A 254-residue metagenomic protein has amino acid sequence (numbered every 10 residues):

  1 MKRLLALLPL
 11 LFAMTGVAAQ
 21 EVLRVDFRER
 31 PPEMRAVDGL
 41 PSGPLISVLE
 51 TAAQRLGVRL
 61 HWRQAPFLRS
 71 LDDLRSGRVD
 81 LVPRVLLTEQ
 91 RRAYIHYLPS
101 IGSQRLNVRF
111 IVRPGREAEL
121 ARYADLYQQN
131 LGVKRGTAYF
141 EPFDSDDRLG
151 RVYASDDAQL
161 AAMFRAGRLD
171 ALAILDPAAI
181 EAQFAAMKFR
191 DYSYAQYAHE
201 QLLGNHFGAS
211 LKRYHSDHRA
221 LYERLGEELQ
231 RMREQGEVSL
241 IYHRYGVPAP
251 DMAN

Functional and structural regions predicted by a protein language model:
Q20-L86, Q90-Y94, V133, Y245: Extracytoplasmic small-molecule ligand-binding "clamshell" domains of the periplasmic binding protein/Venus flytrap
E21-R35, E119-T137, D170, G226 (+1 more regions): Short loop->beta-strand "edge-of-pocket" segments that line small-molecule binding or catalytic clefts across diverse
F27-E29, Q104-R109, A186-G226, A249-N254: Periplasmic-binding protein-like
I46-R55, G115-E117, N130, T137 (+1 more regions): Extended ligand-binding regions for polar small-molecule ligands
W62-L126, G136-T137, Y197-H199: Acidic, polar ligand-binding/catalytic clefts
L68-D80, A158-A178, A185-A186: Short helices/loops that flank or line small-molecule/ion binding pockets
D72, V85-Y94, A171-Q201: A ligand-binding cleft/hinge motif common to bilobed small-molecule-binding domains
A138-R148, D191-Y192, G226-N254: Ligand-binding clefts/hinges and TM-proximal coupling segments of bilobed small-molecule sensing domains
